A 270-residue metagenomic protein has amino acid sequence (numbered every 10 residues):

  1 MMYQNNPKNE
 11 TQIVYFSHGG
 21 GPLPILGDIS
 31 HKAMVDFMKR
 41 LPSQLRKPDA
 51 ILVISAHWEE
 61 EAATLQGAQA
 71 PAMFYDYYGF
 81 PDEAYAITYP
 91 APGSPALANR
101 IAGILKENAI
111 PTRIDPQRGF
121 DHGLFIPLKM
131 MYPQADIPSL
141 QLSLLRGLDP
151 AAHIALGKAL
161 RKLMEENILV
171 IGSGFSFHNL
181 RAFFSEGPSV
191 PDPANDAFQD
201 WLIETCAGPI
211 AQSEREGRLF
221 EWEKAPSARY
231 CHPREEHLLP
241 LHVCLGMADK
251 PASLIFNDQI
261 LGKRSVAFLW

Functional and structural regions predicted by a protein language model:
Y3-I104, N108-A109: A short aromatic-anchored loop/beta-hairpin motif
K8-N9, R46, Q134, I260-G262: A generic fold-level signal
Q12-S17, A50-S55, L142, L163-S176 (+1 more regions): Beta-strand elements within well-structured catalytic alpha/beta cores of enzymes that handle phosphate/sulfate esters
I29-A33, P92, P150-I154, H232-E235: Conserved phosphate-coordination/catalytic loops
A56-E60, Q69-P71, R118-L128, S176: Short glycine-enriched loops at secondary-structure junctions
T88-R146, P150-L156: A substrate-binding/cap region within the structured catalytic cores of diverse enzymes
N99-G103, E107, I137-P138, L148 (+3 more regions): Surface-exposed, charge/polar-rich loops and edge strands
